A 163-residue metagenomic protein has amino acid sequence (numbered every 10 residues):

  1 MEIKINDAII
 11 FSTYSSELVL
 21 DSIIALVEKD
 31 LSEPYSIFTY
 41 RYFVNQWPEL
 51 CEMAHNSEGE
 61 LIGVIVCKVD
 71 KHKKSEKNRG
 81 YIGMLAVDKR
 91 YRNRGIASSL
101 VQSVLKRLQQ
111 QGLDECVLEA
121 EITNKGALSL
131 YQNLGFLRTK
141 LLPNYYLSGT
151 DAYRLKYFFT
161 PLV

Functional and structural regions predicted by a protein language model:
I3-R90, V101-Q111, F158-L162: Acetyl-CoA-dependent GNAT
T39-N45, G59, C116-T123, Y145-L147: Short amphipathic alpha-helical segments embedded in low-complexity Lys/Glu-rich regions
D88-R90, R94, I122-T123: Active-site acidic-Proline motif in GNAT/NAT acetyltransferases
R94, Q111-D114: Short coil/turn segments at alpha/beta junctions that flank glycine-rich nucleotide-binding fingerprints
A97, V101, N124-A127, N144-G149: Short glycine/proline-centered loop/turn elements that form peptide/ligand docking sites
V117-A120, Q132-R154: Conserved catalytic-core motifs of GNAT/GCN5-like acyltransferases
